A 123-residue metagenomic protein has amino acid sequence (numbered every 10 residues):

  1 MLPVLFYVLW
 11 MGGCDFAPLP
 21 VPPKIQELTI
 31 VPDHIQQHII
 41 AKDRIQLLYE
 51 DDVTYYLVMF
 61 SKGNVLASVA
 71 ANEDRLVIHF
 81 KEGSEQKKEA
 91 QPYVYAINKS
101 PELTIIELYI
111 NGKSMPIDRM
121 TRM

Functional and structural regions predicted by a protein language model:
M1-D15: Sec-dependent bacterial lipoprotein signal peptides
G12, A67, T104-I106: A short, local hydrophobic-aromatic micro-motif
D15-E27: Bacterial Sec signal peptide processing site at the extreme N-terminus
P23, A67, K81-G83, M115-M120: Short, surface-exposed loop motifs enriched in S/T, G, D/E and P with embedded aromatic residues
I25, T29-P32, M120: Conserved helicase motor core of P-loop NTPases
V31-P92: Mature extracytoplasmic domains of secretory-pathway proteins
K88-T104: Short, non-transmembrane amphipathic alpha-helical segments
P101-R122: A short amphipathic beta-strand at an alpha->beta junction
